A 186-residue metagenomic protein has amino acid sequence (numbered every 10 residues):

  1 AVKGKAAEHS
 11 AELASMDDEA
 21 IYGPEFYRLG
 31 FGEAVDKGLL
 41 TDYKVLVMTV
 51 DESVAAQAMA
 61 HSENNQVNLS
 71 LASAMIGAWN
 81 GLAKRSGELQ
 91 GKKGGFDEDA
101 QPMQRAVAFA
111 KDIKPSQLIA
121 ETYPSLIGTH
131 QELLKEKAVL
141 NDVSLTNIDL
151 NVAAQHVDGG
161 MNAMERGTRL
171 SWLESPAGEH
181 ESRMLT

Functional and structural regions predicted by a protein language model:
A1-A11, G38: Conserved helicase ATPase motor motifs in RecA-like P-loop NTPase domains
A1-G4, D112, T186: A short beta-strand-to-loop transition that corresponds to the Sensor-1 phosphate-sensing loop of AAA+ P-loop ATPases
V2, D51-S53, G160-N162: Short, solvent-exposed coil/turn elements at secondary-structure transition points
E12, D18-P124, V152: Conserved interdomain linker/interface between the two RecA-like ATPase lobes of SF2 helicase motors
K84, E88, S125, T129 (+1 more regions): Secondary-structure boundary motif
S86-Q101, L133-T146, E181, L185: Short helix/loop segment immediately N-terminal to the Walker
V107, A138-T186: Conserved helicase ATPase core of P-loop NTP-dependent helicases/translocases
I113-H156: Conserved helicase motor "Helicase C" RecA-like lobe of SF1/SF2 P-loop NTPases
